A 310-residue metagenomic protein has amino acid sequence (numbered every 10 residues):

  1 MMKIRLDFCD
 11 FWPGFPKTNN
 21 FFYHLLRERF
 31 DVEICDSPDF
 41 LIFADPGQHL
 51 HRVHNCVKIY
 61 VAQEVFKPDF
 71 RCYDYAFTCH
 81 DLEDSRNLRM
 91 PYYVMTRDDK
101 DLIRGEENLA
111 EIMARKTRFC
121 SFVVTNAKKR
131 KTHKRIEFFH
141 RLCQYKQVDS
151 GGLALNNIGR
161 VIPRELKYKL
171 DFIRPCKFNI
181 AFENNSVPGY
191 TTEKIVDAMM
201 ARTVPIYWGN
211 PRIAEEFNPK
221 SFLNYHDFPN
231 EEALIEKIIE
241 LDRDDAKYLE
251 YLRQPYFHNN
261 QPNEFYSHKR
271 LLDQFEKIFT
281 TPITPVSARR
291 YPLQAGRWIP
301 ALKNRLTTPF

Functional and structural regions predicted by a protein language model:
M2-Y60, F66-D149, A154-F182, P188-F310: Pol beta-like nucleotidyltransferase catalytic core
